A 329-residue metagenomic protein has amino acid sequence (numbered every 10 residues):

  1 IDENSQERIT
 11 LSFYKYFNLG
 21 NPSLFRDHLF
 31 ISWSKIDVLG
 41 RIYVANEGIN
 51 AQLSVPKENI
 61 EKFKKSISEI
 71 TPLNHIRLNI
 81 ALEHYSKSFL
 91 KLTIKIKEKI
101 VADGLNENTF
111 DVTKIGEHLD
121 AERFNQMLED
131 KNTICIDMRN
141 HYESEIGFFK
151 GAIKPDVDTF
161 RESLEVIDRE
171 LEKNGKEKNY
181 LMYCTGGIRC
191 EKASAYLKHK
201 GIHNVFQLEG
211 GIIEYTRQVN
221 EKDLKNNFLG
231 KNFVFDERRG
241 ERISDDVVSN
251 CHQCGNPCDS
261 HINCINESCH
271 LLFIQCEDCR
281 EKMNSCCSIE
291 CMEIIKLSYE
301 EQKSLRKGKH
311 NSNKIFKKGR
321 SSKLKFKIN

Functional and structural regions predicted by a protein language model:
I1-E117, N140-Y180, I188-N329: Rhodanese-like catalytic fold shared by cysteine-dependent sulfurtransferases and DSP/PTP-type phosphatases
G116-D130: Internal catalytic-core helix/loop-beta-alpha segment that presents or stabilizes conserved functional determinants
E129-N132, K176-E177: Short, well-ordered loop/turn elements at secondary-structure boundaries
I134-M138: Short hydrophobic beta-strand that contains or immediately precedes a catalytic carboxylate
